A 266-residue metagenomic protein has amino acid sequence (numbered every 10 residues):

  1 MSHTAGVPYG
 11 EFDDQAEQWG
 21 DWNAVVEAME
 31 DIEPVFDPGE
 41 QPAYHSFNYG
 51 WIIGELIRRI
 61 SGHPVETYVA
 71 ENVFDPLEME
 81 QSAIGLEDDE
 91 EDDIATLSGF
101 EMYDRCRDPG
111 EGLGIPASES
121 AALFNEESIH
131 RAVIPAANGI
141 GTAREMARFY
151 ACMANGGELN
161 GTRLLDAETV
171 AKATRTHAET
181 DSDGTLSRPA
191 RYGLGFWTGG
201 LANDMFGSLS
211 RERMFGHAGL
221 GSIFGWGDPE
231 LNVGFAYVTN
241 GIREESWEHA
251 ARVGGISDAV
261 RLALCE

Functional and structural regions predicted by a protein language model:
M1-L209: Short, surface-exposed loop or secondary-structure junction motifs that flank catalytic or metal-binding residues
A147, A151-A154, I223, L231 (+1 more regions): C-terminal helical cap and adjacent loop that interface with cofactors, partners, or active-site loops
W197-T198, W226-D228: Short, well-ordered beta-strand micro-motif
A202-D204, L231, I242-R243: Residues that cap or initiate secondary-structure elements
G219-G221: Short, small/polar residue-rich loop motifs at catalytic or cofactor-binding pockets
G225-W226, N232-G241: Short, well-ordered beta-strand elements
G241-E266: Generic C-terminus detector
